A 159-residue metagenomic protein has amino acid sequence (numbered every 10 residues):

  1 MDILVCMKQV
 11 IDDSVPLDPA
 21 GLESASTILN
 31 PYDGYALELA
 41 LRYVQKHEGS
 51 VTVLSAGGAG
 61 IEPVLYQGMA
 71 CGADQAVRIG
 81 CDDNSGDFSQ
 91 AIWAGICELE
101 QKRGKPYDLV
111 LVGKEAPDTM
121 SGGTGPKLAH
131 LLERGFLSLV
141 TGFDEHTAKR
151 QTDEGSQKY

Functional and structural regions predicted by a protein language model:
M1-Y159: N-terminal glycine-rich FAD/FM-binding segment characteristic of electron-transfer flavoproteins
